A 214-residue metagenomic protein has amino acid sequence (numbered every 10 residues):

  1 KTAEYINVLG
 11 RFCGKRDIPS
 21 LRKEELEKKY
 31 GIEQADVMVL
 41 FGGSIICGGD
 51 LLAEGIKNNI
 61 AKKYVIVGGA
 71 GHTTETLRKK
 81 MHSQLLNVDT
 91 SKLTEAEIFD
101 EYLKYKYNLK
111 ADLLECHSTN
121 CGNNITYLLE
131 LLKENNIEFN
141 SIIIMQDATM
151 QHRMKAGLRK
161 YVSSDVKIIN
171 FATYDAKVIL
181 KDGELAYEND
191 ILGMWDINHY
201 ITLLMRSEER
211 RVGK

Functional and structural regions predicted by a protein language model:
K1-M194: A structural signal for short, hydrophobic/glycine-enriched beta-strand patches
H199-T202: Intrinsically disordered, low-complexity segments enriched in small/polar residues
L204-E208: Surface-exposed interaction regions that form or flank ligand-binding interfaces
E209-G213: Conserved small/polar residues in nucleotide/adenosyl-binding loops
